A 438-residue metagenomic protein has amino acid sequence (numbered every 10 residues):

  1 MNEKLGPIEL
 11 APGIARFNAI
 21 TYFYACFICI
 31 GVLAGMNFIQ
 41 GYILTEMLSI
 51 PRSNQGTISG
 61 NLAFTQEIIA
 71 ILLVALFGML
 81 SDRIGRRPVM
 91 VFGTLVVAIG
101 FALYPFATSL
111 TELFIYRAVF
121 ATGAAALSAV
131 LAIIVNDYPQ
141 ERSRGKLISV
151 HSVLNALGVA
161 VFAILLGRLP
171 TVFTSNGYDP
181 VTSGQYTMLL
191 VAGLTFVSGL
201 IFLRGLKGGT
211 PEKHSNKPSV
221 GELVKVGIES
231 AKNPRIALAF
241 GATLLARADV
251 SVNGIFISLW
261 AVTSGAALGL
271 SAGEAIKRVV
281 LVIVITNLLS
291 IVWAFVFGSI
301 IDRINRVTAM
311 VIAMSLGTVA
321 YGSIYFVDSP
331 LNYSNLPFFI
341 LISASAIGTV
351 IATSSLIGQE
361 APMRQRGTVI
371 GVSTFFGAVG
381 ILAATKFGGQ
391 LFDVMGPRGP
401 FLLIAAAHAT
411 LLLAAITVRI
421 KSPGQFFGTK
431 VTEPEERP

Functional and structural regions predicted by a protein language model:
N2-A19, G208-G241, E433-P438: Juxtamembrane intracellular "pre-TM" segments in multi-pass secondary transporters
G60-G78, V284-V296: Central cavity-lining transmembrane alpha-helices of secondary-active solute carriers, predominantly the Major
L73-G85, V292-R306, F392: Helix-to-loop junctions at the C-terminal end of transmembrane segments in multipass secondary transporters
R83-T94, D302-M314: Cytoplasmic membrane-interface "Motif A"-like loop-to-helix N-cap segments of 12-TM Major Facilitator Superfamily
L95-T108, L316-S329: C-terminal ends and interior cores of transmembrane alpha-helices in multi-pass membrane transporters/permeases
A126-Q140, G348-A361: Intracellular juxtamembrane helix-capping segments at the cytosolic ends of symmetry-related transmembrane helices
S149-T171, T374-A384: Glycine-rich segments within core transmembrane alpha-helices of 12-TM secondary carriers
A192-E212, A414-R419: C-terminal membrane-cytosol helix-exit motif in multi-pass small-molecule transporters
